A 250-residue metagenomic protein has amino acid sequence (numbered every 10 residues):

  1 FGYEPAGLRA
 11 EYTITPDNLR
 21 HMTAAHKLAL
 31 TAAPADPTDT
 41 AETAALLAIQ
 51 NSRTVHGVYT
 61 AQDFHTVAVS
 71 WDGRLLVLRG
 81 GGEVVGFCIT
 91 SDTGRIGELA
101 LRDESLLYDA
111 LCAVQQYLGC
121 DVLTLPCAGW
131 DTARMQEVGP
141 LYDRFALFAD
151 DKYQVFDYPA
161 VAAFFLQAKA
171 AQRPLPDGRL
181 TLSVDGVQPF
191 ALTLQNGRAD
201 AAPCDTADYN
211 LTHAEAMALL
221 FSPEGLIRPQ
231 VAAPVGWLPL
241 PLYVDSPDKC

Functional and structural regions predicted by a protein language model:
G2-A24, L101, Y108, C112-C250: Active-site/acyl-donor-binding loops of N-acyltransferases
E4, L8-Q116, A128, Y158-P174: Amide-forming acyltransferase catalytic core, primarily the GNAT-like/NAT-type and related acyltransferase folds
